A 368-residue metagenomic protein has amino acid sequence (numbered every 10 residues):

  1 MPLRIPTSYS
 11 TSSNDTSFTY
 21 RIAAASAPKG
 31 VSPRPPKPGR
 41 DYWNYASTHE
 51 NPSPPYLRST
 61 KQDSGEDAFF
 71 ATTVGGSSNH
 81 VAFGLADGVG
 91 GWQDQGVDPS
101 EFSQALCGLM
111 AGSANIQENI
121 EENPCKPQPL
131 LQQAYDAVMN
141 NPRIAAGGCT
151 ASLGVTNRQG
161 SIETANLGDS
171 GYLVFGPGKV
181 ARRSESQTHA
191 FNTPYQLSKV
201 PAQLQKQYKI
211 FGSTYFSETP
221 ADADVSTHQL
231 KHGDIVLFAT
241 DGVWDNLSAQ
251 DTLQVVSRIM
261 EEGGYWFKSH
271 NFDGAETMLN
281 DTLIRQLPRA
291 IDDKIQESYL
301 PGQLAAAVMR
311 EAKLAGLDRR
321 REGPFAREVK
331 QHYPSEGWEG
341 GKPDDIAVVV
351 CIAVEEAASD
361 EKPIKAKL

Functional and structural regions predicted by a protein language model:
M1-L368: PP2C/PPM-type serine/threonine phosphatase catalytic domain
